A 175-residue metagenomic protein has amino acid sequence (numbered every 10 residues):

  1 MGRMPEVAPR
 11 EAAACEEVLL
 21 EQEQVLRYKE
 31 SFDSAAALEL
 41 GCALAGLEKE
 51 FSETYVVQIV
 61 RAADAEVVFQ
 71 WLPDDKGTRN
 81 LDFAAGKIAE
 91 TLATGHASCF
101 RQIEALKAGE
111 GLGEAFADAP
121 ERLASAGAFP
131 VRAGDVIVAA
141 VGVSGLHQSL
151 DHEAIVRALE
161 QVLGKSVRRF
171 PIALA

Functional and structural regions predicted by a protein language model:
M1-G77: Intrinsically disordered, low-complexity terminal regulatory regions
M1-R10, T94, L112-L123: Phosphate-binding glycine-rich loops and adjacent basic patches that engage nucleotide phosphates, nucleic-acid
A35-E39, I103-G113, G164-I172: Short, positively charged
K49-E114: Structured interaction and signal-relay segments at domain junctions
E50-F51, G134, Q161-S166: Secondary-structure boundary elements
T54, G145, K165-R169: Generic macromolecular interface patches on structured domains
E90-G95, E153-A175: Short, solvent-exposed cationic patches
L112-E160: Extended hydrophobic
